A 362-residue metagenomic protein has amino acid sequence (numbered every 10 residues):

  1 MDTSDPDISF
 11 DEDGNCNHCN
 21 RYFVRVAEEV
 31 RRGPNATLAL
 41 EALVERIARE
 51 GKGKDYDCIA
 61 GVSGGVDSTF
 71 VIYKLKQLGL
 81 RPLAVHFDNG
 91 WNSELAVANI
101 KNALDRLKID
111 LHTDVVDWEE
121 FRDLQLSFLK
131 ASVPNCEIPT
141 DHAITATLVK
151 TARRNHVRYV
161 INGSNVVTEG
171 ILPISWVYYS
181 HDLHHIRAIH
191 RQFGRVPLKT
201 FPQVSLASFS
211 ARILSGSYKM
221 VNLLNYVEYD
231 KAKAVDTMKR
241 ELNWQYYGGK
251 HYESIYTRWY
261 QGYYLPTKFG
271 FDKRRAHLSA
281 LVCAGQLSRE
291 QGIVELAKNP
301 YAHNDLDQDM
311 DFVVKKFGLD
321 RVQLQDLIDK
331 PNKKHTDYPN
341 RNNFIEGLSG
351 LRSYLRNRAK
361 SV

Functional and structural regions predicted by a protein language model:
M1-C58, K74-V362: Nucleotide-activated chemistry modules centered on ATP-dependent adenylation/adenylyltransferase
C58-D67: Short, glycine-rich nucleotide/cofactor-binding loops
F70-I72: Long, structured ligand/cofactor-binding scaffold of large enzymes
